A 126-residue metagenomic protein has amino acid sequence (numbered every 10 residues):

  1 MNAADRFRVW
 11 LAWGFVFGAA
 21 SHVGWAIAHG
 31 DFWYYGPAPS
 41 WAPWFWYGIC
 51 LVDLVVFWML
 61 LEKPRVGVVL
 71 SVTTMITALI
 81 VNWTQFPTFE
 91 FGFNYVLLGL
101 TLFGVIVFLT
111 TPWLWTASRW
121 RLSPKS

Functional and structural regions predicted by a protein language model:
M1-S126: Topology signature of small-to-medium multi-pass alpha-helical membrane proteins
